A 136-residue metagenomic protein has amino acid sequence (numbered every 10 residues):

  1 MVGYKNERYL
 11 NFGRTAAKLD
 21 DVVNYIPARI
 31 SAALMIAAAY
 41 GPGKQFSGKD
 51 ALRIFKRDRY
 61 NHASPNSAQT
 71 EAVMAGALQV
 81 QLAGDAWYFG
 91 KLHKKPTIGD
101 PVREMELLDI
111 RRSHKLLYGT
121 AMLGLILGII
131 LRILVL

Functional and structural regions predicted by a protein language model:
G3-L136: Hydrophobic alpha-helical transmembrane segments
